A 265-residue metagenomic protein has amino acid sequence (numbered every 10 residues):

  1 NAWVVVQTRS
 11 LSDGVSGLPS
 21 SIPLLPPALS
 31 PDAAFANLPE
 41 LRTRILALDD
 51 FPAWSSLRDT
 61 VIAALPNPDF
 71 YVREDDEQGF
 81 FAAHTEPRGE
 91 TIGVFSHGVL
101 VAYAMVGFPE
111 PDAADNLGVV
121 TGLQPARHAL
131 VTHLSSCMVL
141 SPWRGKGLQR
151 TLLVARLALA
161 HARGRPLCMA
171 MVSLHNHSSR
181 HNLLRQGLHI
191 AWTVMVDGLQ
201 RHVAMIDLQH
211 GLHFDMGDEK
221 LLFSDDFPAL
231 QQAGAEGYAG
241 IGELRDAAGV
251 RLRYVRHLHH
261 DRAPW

Functional and structural regions predicted by a protein language model:
N1-A33, A191, D197-W265: Intrinsically disordered, low-complexity, positively biased terminal segments
S21-F95, D215-L221: Short amphipathic alpha-helix that is part of the acyltransferase structural core
R88, V99-S136: Conserved acyl-donor/pantetheine-binding loop and adjacent beta-alpha core of acyl/acetyltransferases and related
S135, L140-R144, S173: Residue-level recognition of the GNAT/N-acetyltransferase active site
V139, G145-A158, R185: Conserved acetyl-CoA-binding loop-helix of GNAT-fold acetyltransferases
A160-V172: Conserved GNAT acetyl-CoA-binding A-motif
L174-W192: Conserved active-site alpha-helix within GNAT-family acetyltransferase domains
